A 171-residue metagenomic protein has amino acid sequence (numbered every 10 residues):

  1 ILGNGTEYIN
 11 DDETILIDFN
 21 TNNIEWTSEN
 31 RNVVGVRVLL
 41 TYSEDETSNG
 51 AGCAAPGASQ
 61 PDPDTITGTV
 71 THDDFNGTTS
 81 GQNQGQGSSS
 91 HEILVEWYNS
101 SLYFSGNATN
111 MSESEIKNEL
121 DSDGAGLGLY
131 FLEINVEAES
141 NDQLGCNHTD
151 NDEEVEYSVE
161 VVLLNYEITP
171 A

Functional and structural regions predicted by a protein language model:
I1-I9: N-terminal leader/pro-regions and domain N-caps
E7, H91-V95, L102-G106, N118 (+1 more regions): Hydrophobic transmembrane signal anchors and adjacent membrane-proximal interface regions, especially in viral
I9-N99, G126-L127, V136: Acidic, Ser/Thr/Pro-rich low-complexity intrinsically disordered segments
T14-L16, T21-N23, P63, E113 (+3 more regions): Intrinsically disordered, low-complexity regions
N22-E25, Y103-G124: Signal that preferentially marks extracellular ectodomain short beta-strand elements of beta-sandwich modules
G57, E119-A171: C-terminal edge strands of extracellular/lumenal beta-sandwich accessory domains
S90-I93, S112-E115, L144-H148: Generic secretory/membrane-interface signal
